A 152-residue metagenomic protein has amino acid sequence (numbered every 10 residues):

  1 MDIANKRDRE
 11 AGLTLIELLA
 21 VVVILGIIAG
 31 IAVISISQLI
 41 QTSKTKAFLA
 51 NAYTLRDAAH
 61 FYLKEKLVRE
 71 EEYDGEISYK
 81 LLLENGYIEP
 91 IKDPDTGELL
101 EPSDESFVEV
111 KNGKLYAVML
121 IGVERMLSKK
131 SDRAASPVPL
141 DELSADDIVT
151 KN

Functional and structural regions predicted by a protein language model:
M1-A11: N-terminal leader/signal peptides at the extreme start of proteins
E10-S37: N-terminal single-pass transmembrane signal-anchor helix
S35-R56: Aliphatic-rich helix starts adjacent to a transmembrane/signal segment
A52-R69: N-terminal alpha-helical signal peptides/signal-anchor transmembrane segments
L67-K114: Extracellular/periplasmic head regions of type IV pilus-like filament subunits
D104-N152: Short, surface-exposed interaction loops/tails
